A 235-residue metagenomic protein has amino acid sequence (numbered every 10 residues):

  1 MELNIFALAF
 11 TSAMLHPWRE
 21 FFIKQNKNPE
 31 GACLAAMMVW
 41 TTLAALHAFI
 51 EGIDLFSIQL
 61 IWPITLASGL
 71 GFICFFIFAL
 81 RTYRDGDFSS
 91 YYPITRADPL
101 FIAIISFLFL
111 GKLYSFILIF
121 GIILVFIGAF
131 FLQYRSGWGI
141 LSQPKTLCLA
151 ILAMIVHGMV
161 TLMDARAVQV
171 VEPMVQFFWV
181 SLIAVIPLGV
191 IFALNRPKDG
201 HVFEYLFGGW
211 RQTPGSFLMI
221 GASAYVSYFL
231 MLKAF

Functional and structural regions predicted by a protein language model:
M1-L70, C74-G86, Y134-L149, L182-F235: Membrane-interface interhelical linkers
T11, A35, A67, I94-A97 (+2 more regions): Hydrophobic core positions of alpha-helical segments in small-molecule transporters and transporter systems
M38-A44, I104-F107, I117-R135: Hydrophobic transmembrane alpha-helices of multi-pass small-molecule transport proteins
L43-L55, I102-L118, I155-V171, I220-F235: Hydrophobic alpha-helical transmembrane segments in multi-pass integral membrane proteins
L80-D85, Y92-I94, F107-L108: Short, charge-rich binding segments
P93, A97-L100, I151, L182-V185: Transmembrane alpha-helical cores of Major Facilitator Superfamily
I123, F178-V185: Small-residue-rich transmembrane alpha-helices that serve as helix-helix interface/gating elements in multipass
